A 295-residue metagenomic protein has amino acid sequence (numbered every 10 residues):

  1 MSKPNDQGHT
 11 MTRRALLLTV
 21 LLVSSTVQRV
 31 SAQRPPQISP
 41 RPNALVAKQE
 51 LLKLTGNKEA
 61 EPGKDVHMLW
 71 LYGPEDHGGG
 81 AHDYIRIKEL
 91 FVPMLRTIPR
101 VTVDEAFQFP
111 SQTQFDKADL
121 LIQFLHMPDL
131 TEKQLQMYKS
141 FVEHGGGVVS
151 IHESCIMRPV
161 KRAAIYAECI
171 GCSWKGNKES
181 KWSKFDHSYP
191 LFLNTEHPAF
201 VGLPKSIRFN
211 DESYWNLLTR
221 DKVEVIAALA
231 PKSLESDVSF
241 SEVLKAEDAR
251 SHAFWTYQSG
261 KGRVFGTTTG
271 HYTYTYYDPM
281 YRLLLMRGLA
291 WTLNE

Functional and structural regions predicted by a protein language model:
R13-L17: N-terminal export leaders
L18-S25: Bacterial N-terminal signal peptides
Q28-S31: Sec/Tat signal peptide C-region and signal peptidase I cleavage site
Q33-Y72, G78: Hydrophobic targeting/anchoring helices
S39-T55, K181-G260: Catalytic beta-strand/loop cores that center a nucleophilic Ser/Cys/Thr and support acyl-enzyme chemistry
W70, G79-R158: Helical hinge/lid and interdomain linker segments adjacent to catalytic or ligand-binding clefts that mediate domain
E75-H82, L234-D237, Y274-D278: Short, solvent-exposed loop/turn elements at domain surfaces
P128-L203: A glycine-rich, often tryptophan-bearing local segment used as a flexible ligand/cofactor-contacting loop or short
